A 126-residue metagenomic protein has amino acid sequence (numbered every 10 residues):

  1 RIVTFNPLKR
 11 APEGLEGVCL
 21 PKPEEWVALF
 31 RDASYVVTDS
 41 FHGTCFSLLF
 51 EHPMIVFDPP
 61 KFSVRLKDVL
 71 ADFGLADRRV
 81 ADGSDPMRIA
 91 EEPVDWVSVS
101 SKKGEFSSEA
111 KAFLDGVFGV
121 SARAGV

Functional and structural regions predicted by a protein language model:
R1-V126: Active-site anion-handling motifs in enzyme catalytic cores
